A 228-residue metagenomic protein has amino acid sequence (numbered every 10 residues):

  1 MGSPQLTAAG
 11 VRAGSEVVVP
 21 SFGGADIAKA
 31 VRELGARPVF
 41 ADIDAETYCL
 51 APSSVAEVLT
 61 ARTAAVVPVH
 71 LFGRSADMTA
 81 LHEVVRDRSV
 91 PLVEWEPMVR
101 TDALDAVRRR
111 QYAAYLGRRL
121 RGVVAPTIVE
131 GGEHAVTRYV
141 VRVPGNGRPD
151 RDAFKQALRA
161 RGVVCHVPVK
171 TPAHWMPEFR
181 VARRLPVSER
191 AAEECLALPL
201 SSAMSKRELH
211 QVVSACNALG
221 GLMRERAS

Functional and structural regions predicted by a protein language model:
M1-E16, I27-R32, F40-D42: Phosphate-binding glycine-rich loop
V18, V39, P91-E94, P126 (+1 more regions): Structural detector of well-ordered beta-strand residues that form the stable sheet scaffold of enzyme domains
I27, L81, F154: Aromatic/hydrophobic pocket-lining residues that form π-stacking "cages" and hydrophobic walls in ligand
G35: Structured binding elements
I43-A45, K170: Active-site loop/turn elements of alpha/beta-hydrolase fold enzymes, especially the short glycine-/histidine-rich
E46-R100: Active-site phosphate-binding strand-loop segment of PLP-dependent enzymes
A65-P68, M78, V99-S228: PLP-dependent aminotransferase class I/II
